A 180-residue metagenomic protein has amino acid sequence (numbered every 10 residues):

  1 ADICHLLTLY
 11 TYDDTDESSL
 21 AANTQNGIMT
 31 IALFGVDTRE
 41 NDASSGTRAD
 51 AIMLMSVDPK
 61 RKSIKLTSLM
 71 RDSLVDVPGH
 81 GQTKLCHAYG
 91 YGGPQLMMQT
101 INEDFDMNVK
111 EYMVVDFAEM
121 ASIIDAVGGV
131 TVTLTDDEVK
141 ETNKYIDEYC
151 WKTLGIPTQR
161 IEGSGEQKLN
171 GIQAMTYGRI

Functional and structural regions predicted by a protein language model:
A1-I180: Non-catalytic, solvent-exposed segments at the cell envelope interface
